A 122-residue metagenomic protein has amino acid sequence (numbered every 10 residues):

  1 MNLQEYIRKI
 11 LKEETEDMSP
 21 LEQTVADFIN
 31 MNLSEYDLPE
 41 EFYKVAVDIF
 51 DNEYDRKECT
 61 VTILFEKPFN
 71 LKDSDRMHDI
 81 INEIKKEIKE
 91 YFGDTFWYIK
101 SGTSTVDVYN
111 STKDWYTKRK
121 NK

Functional and structural regions predicted by a protein language model:
L3-Q4, M18-A26, L38, M77 (+2 more regions): Short amphipathic alpha-helical segments that mediate assembly, nucleic-acid/protein binding, or membrane association
Q4-E16: Proteolytic processing junctions in secreted/extracellular precursors, especially proprotein convertase/trypsin-like
Y6-K9, E41, D73, N82 (+1 more regions): Short, low-complexity interaction segments enriched in Ser/Thr/Pro/Gly
I10, T24, F28-Y36, E83-E87 (+1 more regions): Generic non-transmembrane alpha-helical segments
E16-F50: N-proximal, solvent-exposed amphipathic alpha-helical segments enriched in charged/polar residues
A46-K113: Acidic, low-complexity, intrinsically disordered interaction modules
W115-K122: Short acidic DE-rich linear segments
